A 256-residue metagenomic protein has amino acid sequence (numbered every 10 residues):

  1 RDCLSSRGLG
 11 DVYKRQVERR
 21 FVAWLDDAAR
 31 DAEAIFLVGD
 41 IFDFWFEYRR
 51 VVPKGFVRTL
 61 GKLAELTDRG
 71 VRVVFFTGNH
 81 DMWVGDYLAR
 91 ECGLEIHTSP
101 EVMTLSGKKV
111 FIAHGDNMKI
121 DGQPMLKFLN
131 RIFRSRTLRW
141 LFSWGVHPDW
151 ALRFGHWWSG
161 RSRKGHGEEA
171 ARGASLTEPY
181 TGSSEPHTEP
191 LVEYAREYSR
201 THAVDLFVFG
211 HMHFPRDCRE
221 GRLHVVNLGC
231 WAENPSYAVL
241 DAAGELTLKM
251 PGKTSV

Functional and structural regions predicted by a protein language model:
R1, L25-D26, R196: Short hydrophobic/charged patches on amphipathic alpha-helices used for structural packing and interfaces
R1-L9, Y13: Single conserved hydrophobic/aromatic residue that forms the stacking wall/gate of nucleotide- or nucleobase-binding
G10-D11, F44-R49, L176-S183: Short, basic, glycine/proline-bearing loop/turn elements
K14-L105: Core catalytic region of metal-dependent phosphoesterases/phosphodiesterases, especially metallo-beta-lactamase-like
E91-T98, F111, D116, I120-F128 (+1 more regions): Conserved beta-sheet core of the metallophosphoesterase superfamily
L105-S106, E220: Structural motif
G115-P190: Active-site-proximal loop/helix segment associated with metal-binding centers of metalloenzymes
